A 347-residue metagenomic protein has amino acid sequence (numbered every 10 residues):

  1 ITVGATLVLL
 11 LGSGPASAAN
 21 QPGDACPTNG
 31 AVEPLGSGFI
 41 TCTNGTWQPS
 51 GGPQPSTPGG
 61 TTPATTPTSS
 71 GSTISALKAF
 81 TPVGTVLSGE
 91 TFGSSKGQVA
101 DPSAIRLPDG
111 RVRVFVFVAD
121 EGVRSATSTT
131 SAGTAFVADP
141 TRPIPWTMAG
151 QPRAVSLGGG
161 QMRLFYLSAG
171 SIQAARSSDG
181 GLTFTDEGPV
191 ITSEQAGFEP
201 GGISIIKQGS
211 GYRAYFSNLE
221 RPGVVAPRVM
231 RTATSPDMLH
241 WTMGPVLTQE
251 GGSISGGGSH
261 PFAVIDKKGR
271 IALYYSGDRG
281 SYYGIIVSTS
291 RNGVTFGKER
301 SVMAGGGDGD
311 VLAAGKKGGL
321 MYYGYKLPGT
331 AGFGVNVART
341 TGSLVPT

Functional and structural regions predicted by a protein language model:
I1-A18, T65: Secretory targeting and sorting signals
G12, A19-N20, G36, V229 (+1 more regions): Processing junctions and N-termini across compartments
N20-G23, G30: Secreted/surface-exposed cysteine- and glycine-rich disulfide frameworks
G23, S70-G150, V155-E199, I206-G256 (+2 more regions): Beta-rich carbohydrate-recognition and catalytic domains
A31-S37, T46-G52: Extracellular/mature segments of secreted proteins
C42-N44, S290: Conserved anchor residues at repeat-unit boundaries in beta-strand-based tandem repeats, strongest for the MORN repeat
Q48-T73: Ser/Thr/Gly/Pro-rich low-complexity, disordered linker/stalk segments of secreted and cell-surface proteins
